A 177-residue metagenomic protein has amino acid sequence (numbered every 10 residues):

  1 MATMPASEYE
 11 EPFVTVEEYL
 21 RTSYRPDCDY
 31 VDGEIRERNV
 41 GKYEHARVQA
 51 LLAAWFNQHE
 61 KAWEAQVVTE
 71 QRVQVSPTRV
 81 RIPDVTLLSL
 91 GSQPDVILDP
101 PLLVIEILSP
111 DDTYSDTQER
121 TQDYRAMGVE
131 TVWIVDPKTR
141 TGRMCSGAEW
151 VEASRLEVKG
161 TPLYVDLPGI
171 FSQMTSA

Functional and structural regions predicted by a protein language model:
M1-A177: Gly/Pro/Ser/Thr-rich low-complexity, intrinsically disordered segments predominantly at protein N-termini
